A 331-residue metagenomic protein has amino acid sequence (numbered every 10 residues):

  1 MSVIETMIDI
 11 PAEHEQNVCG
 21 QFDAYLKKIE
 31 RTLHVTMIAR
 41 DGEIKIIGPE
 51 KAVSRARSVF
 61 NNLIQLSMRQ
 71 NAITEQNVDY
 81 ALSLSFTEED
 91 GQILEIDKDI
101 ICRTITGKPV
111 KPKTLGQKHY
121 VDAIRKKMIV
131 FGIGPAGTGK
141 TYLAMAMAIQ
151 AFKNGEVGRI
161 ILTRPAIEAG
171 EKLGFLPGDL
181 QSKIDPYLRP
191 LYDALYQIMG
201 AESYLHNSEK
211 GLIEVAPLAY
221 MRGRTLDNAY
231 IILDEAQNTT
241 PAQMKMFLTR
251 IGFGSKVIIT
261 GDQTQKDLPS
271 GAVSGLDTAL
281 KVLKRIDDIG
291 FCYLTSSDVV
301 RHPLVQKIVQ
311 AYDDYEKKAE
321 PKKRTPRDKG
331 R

Functional and structural regions predicted by a protein language model:
M1-N17: Short glycine-/aliphatic-rich beta-strand segments at the starts of folded cytosolic domains
I10-A12, A39-D41, G48, R164 (+2 more regions): Flexible glycine-/small-residue-rich
E13-L33: Short amphipathic alpha-helix segments
V18, Y25, R55-V59, M244-F247: Hydrophobic side chains in well-ordered alpha-helices
L33-M37, F291-C292: A short linear hydrophobic-aromatic micro-motif
I38-D97: Interdomain "pre-motor" coupling segment immediately N-terminal to P-loop NTPase/helicase cores
T87-L115: Conserved loop-to-helix interface motifs that mediate assembly, gating, or partner/ligand docking in ancient ring
I105-Q117, D122-L233, Q237-R331: Conserved helicase motor core of SF1/SF2 NTP-dependent helicases
